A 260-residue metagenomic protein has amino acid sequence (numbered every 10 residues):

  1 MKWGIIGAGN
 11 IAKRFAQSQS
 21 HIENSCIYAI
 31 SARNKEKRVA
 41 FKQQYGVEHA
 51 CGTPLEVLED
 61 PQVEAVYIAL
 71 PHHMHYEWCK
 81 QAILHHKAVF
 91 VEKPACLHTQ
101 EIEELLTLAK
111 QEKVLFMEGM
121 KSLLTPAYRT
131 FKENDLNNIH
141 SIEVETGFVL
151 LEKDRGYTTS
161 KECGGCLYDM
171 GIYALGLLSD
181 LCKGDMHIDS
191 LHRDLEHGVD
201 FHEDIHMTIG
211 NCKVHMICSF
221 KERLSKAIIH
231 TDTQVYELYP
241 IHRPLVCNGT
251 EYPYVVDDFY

Functional and structural regions predicted by a protein language model:
M1-Y45, D258: N-terminal Rossmann-like dinucleotide-binding module
K2, S25-A29, E64-V66, F116 (+1 more regions): Short active-site oxyanion
N10, A65, A69-L70, M74 (+6 more regions): Structured catalytic cores of enzymes that bind and process phosphorylated ligands/cofactors
Y45-L108: Beta-loop-alpha module in the N-terminal Rossmann-like domain of NAD(P)-dependent dehydrogenases, especially those
E103-K121, I139-E143: Rossmann-fold dehydrogenase core element
S122-M186: Predominantly a Rossmann-like dinucleotide-binding segment in NAD(P)-dependent oxidoreductases
M186-D194: Conserved S-adenosyl-L-methionine
D194-D200, T208-Y260: NAD(P)-dinucleotide binding in Rossmann-like oxidoreductases
